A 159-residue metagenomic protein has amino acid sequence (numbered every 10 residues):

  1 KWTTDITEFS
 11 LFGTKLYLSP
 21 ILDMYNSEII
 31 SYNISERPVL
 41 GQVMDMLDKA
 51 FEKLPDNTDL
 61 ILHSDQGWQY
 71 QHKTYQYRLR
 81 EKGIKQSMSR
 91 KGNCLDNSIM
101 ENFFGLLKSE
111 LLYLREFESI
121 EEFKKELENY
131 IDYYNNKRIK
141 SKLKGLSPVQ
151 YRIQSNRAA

Functional and structural regions predicted by a protein language model:
K1-A159: Charged DNA-binding/catalytic regions of mobile-element recombinases
